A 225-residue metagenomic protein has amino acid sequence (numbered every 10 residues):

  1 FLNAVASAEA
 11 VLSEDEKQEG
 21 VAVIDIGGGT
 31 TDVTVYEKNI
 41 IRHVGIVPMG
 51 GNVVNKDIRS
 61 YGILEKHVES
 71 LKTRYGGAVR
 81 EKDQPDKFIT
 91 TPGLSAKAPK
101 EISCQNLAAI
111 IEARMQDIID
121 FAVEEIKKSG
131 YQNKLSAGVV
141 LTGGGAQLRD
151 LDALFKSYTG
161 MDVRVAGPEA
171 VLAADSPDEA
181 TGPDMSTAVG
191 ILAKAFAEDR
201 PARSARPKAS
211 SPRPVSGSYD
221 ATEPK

Functional and structural regions predicted by a protein language model:
F1-V23, T34-K225: Helical "lid/coupling" subdomains associated with nucleotide-phosphate turnover
G28-D32: Short acidic, Gly/Ser-rich segments with clustered Asp/Glu that frequently serve as metal-coordination loops in enzyme
